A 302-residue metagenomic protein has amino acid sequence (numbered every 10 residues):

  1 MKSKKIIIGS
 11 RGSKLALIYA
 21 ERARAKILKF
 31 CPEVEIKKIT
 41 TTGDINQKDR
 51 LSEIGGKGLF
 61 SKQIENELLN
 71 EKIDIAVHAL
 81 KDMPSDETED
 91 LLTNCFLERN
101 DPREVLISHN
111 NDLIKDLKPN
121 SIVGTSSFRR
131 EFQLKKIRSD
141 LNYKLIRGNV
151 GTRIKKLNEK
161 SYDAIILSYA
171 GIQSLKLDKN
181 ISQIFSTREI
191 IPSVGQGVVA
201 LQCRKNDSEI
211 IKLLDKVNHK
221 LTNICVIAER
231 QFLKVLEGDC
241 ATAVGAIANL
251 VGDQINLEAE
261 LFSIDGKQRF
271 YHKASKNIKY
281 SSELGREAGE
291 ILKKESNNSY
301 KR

Functional and structural regions predicted by a protein language model:
K2-Q47, L51-E53, K136-R302: Small-molecule-sensing regulatory modules
K14-L28, K48, G56-F60, S85 (+2 more regions): N-terminal winged-helix
D49-I75: Short, structured active-site "lid" loops
L59, Q63, D101, T125 (+4 more regions): Conserved active-site and cofactor/substrate-binding residues in soluble primary-metabolism enzymes
K72-A79, D163-S168: Paired acidic/hydrophobic, glycine-rich loop segments that form the ligand-binding mouth/hinge of periplasmic-binding
L80-K81, E89-L141: A conserved helix-loop-strand patch within extracytoplasmic ligand-binding domains of the periplasmic binding
L80-M83, A170-I172: Short glycine-rich anion-binding loops that position phosphate/pyrophosphate groups of nucleotides and phosphorylated
